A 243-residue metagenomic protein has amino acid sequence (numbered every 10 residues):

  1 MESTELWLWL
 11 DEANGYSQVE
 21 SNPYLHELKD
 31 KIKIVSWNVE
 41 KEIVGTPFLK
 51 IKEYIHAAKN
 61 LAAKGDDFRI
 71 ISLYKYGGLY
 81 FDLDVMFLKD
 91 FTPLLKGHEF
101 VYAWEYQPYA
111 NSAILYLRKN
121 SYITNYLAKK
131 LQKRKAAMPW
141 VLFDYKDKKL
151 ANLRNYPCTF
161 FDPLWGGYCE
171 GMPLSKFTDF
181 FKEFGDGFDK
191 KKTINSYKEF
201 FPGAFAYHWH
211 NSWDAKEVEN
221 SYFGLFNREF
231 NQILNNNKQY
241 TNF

Functional and structural regions predicted by a protein language model:
M1-G65, L83-F243: Glycosyltransferase-associated regions of secretory-pathway enzymes, highlighting luminal stem/catalytic domains
D67-Y76: Small-residue hinge/turn detector
Y76, F81-D82: Active-site acidic Asp-centered loop
